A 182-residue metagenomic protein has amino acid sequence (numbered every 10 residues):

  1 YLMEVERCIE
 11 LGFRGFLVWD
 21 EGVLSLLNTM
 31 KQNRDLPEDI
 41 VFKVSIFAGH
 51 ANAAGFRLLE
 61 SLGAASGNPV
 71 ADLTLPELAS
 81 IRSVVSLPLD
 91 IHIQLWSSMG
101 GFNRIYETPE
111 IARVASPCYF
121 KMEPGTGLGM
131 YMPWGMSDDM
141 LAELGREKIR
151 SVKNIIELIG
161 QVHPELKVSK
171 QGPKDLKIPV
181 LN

Functional and structural regions predicted by a protein language model:
Y1-F13, L17-H50, L75-N182: Active-site pocket-lining/capping segments in soluble small-molecule metabolic enzymes
I9, E60-S61: Non-catalytic positions within long, well-ordered alpha-helices that form the structural scaffold/packing of enzyme
A51-G55: Short, glycine/polar-rich helix-capping loops at beta-to-alpha or helix-loop-helix junctions that flank or form
L62-G63, V85: Short, structured coil segments at secondary-structure junctions
V70-A71: Short beta->alpha connector loops at strand-helix junctions that form conserved, small/polar/Pro-enriched
